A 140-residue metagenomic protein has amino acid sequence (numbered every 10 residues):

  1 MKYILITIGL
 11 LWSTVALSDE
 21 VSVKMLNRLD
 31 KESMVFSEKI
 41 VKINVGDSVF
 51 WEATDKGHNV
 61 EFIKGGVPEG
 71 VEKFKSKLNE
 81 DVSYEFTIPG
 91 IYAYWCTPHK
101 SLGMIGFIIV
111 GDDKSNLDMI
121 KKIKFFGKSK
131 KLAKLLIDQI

Functional and structural regions predicted by a protein language model:
M1-I4: Positively charged n-region of N-terminal signal peptides that target proteins for export
S13-T14: N-terminal signal peptide c-region/cleavage motif recognized by signal peptidases
L17-I140: Extracytoplasmic copper-binding redox domains, predominantly the cupredoxin/blue-copper superfamily
